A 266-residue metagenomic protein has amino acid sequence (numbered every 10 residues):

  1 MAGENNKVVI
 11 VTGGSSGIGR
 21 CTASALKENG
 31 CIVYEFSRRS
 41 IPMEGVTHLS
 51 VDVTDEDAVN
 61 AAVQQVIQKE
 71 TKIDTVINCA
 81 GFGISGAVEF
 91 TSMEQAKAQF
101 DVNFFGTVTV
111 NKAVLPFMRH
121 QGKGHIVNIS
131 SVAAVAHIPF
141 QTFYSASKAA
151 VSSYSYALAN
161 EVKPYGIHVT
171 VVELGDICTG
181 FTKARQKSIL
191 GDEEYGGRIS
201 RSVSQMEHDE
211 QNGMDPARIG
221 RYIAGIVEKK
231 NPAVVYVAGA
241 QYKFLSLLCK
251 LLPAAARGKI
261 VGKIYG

Functional and structural regions predicted by a protein language model:
S15, A23: N-terminal Rossmann NAD(P)H-binding glycine-rich loop of SDR-like oxidoreductase domains
E28-E44: Conserved glycine-rich Rossmann-like NAD(P)H-binding loop of the short-chain dehydrogenase/reductase
E44-D57: Rossmann-fold cofactor-recognition segment
A87-V88, Q95-K97: Substrate-binding pocket helix/loop in short-chain dehydrogenase/reductase
N111, S147-A150: Active-site helix of classical SDR
S131: Residue(s) in the substrate-gating loop at a strand-loop-helix junction that position the organic substrate next
P164-A233: SDR active-site lid
